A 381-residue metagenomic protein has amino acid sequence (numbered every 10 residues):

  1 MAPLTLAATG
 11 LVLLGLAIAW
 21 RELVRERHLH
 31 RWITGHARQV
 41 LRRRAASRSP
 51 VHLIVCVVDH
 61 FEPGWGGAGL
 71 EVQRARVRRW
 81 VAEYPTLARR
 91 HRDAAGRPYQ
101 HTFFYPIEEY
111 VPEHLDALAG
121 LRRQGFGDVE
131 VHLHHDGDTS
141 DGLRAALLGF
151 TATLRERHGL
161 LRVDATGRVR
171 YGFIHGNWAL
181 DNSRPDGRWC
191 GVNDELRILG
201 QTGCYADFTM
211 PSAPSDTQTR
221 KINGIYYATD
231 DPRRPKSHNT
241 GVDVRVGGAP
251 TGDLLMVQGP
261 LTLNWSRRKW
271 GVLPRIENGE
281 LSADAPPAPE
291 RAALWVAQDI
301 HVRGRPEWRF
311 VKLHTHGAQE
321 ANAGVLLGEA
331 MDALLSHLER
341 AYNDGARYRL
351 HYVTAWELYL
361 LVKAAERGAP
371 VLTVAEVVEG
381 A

Functional and structural regions predicted by a protein language model:
M1-T9: Feature marks short, highly hydrophobic, charge-poor N-terminal signal-anchor/signal peptide-like helices that anchor
L13, A17-G127, H135, V169-Y171 (+2 more regions): Active-site beta->alpha N-cap acidic-glycine motif
H28-R43, G159-E307: Active-site-adjacent pocket scaffolds in enzyme catalytic domains
H60, H132, L199, V353-T354: Conserved, mostly hydrophobic/aromatic
W65-R78, Y99-E108, H134-D141, G176-W189 (+4 more regions): The substrate-binding groove and active-site-proximal loops of carbohydrate-active enzymes, especially glycoside
E71-R89, E113-L115, L143-R157, R188-I198 (+3 more regions): Well-ordered, non-membrane alpha-helical segments in soluble/globular domains
T102-D186, M210, L313, T354: Metal-dependent polysaccharide deacetylase catalytic core of the NodB/CE4 family, i.e., the active-site-bearing domain
Q201, A206-P214, Q218-R220, A228-D230 (+3 more regions): C-terminal domain-boundary segment and adjacent tail
